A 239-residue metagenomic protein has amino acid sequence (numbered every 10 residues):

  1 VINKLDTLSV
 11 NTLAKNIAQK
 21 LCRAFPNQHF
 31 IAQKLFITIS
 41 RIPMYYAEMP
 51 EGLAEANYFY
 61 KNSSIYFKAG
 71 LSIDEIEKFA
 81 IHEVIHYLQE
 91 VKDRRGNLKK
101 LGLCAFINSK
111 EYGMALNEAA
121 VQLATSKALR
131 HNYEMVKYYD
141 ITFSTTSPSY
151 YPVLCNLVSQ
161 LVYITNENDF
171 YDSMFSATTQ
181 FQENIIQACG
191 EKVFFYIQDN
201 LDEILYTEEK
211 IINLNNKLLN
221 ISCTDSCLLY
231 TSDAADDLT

Functional and structural regions predicted by a protein language model:
I2-S64, A69-I73, R94: Auxiliary, metal-adjacent structural segments of Zn-dependent hydrolase domains
K78-R94, Q122: Active-site recognition of the HExxH zinc-binding catalytic motif
K99-K100: Extended compositionally biased segments used for macromolecular assembly or nucleic-acid engagement
C104-S149: Post-HExxH zinc-binding segment in Zn-dependent metallohydrolases
Y150-N168, A177: P-loop NTPase catalytic cores that bind/hydrolyze ATP
E167-I211: Amphipathic alpha-helical substructures
Y230-A235: Conserved small/polar residues in nucleotide/adenosyl-binding loops
